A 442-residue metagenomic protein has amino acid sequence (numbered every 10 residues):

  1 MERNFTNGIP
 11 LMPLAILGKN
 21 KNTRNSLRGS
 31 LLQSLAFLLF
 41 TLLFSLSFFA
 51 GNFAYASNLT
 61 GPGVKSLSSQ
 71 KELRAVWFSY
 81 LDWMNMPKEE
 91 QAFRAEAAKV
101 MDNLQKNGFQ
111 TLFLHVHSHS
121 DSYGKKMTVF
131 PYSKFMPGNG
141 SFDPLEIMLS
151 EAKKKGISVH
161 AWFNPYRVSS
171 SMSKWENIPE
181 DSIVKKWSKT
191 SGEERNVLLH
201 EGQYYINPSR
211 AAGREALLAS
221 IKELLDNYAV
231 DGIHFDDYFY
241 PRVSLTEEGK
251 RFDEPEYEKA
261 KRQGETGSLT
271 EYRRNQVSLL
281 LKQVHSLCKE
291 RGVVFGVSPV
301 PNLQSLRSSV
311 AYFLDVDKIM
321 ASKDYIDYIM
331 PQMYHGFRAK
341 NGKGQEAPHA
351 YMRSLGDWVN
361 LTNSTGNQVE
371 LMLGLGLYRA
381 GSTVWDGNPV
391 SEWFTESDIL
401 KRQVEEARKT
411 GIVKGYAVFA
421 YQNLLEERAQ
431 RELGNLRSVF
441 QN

Functional and structural regions predicted by a protein language model:
L67-A92, A161, Y166-E223, N227 (+1 more regions): Active-site-adjacent "subsite" loops/lids of carbohydrate-active enzymes
L81-Q91, T128-S141, H200-E215, E265-Q276 (+3 more regions): The substrate-binding groove and active-site-proximal loops of carbohydrate-active enzymes, especially glycoside
K88-L104, G213-L224, R307-S322, W393-A407: Short, acidic/polar
E89-N107, S133-K153, A216, N275-K282 (+1 more regions): Aromatic- and glycine-enriched glycan-recognition loops and surfaces that form the carbohydrate-binding subsites
A95-D121, N227-D231, I326-Y328, V413: Catalytic domains of carbohydrate-active enzymes, especially glycoside hydrolases
N107-F142: Aromatic-lined carbohydrate-binding/catalytic grooves of carbohydrate-active enzymes
S188-S322, Q332-H335: Polysaccharide-binding and catalytic clefts of secreted carbohydrate-active enzymes
K323-A347, L361-N442: Substrate-binding cleft of secreted/luminal carbohydrate-active enzymes
